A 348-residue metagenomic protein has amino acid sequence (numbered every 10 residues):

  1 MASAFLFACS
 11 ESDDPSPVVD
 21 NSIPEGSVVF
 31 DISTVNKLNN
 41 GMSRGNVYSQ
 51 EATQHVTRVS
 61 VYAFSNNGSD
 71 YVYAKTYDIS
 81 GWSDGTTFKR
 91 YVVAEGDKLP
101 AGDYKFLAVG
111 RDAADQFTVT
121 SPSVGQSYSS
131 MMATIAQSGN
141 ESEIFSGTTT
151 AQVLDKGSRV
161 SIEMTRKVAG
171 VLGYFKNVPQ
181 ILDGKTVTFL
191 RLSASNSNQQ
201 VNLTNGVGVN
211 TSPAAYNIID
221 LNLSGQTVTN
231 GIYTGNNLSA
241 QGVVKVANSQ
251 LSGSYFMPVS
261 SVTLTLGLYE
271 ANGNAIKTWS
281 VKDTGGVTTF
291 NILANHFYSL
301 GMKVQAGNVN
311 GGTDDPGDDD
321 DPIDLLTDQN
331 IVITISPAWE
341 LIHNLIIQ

Functional and structural regions predicted by a protein language model:
S3-S33, G173, N295, L300: Bacterial Sec-dependent N-terminal signal peptides
N21, N36-N40, S60-Y62, S69: N-terminal extension/subdomain marker
G26-V28, I32-N36, T229, N236 (+1 more regions): Low-complexity, acidic Ser/Thr/Pro-rich "mucin-like" tracts of secreted and single-pass surface proteins
S27-D31, S60, K105-L107, R159-S161 (+3 more regions): Beta-strand secondary-structure signal
S33-T53, Y174-D183: Structural motif
Q50-S121, I181-A294, L341-Q348: Tryptophan-paired
A113-S161, N274-F297, V304-G307: Structured interaction patches on ligand/partner-binding surfaces of diverse proteins
T150-K156, T165-A169, Y174-T188: Secondary-structure boundary elements
